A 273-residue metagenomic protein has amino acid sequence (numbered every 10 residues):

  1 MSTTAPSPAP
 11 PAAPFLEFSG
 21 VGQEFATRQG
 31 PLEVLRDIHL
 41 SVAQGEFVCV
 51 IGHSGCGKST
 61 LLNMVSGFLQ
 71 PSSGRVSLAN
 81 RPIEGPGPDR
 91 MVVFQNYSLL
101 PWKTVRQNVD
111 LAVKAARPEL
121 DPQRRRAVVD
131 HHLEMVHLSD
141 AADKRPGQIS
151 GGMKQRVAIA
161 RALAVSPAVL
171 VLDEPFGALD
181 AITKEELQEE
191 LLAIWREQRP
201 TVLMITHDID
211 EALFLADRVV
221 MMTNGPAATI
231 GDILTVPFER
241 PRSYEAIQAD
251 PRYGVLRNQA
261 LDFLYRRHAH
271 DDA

Functional and structural regions predicted by a protein language model:
P11-F15, E24-D37: A short, flexible loop at the N-terminus of ABC-type nucleotide-binding domains that lies
I51-H53: The feature captures the beta-strand-to-loop junction immediately N-terminal to the Walker
S66: Helix-to-loop junction immediately C-terminal to a conserved catalytic motif
G74-G85: Conserved ABC transporter NBD signature motif
R106-K114, R126, D130, T235: Short helical segment in ABC ATPase nucleotide-binding domains corresponding to the A-loop/adjacent helical element
R117, D121-A141, A193: Conserved ABC ATPase "signature" region
K144-G147, V165: Conserved signature/switch motifs of ABC ATPase nucleotide-binding domains
I159: Hydrophobic anchor residue at the start of the ABC signature
